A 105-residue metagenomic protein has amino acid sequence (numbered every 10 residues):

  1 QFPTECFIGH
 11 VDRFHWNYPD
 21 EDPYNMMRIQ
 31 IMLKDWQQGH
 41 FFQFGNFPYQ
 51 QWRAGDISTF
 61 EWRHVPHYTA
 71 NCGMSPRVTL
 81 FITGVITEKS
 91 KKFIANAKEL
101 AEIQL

Functional and structural regions predicted by a protein language model:
Q1-E61: Catalytic core of non-heme Fe(II) oxygenases with the double-stranded beta-helix
D35-L105: Catalytic core of Fe(II)/2-oxoglutarate
